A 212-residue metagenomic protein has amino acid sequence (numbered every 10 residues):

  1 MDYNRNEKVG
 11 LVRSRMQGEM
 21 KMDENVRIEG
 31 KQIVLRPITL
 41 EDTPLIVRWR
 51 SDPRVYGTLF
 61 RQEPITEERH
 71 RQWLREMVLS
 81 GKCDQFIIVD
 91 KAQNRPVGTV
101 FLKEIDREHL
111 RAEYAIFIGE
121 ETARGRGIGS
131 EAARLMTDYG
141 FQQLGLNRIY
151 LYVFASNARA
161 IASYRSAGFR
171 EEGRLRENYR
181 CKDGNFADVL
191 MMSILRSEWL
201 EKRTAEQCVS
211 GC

Functional and structural regions predicted by a protein language model:
K8-K21: Short, Lys/Arg-enriched N-terminal segments with co-localized hydrophobic residues within the first ~10-30 amino acids
G18-R71, E198-C212: A short, well-structured alpha-helix characteristic of acyl/acetyltransferase catalytic modules
I65-T122, L195-S197, C208-G211: Acetyl-CoA-dependent GNAT
N94-G98, R159, F186: Glycine-rich acetyl-CoA-binding "A-motif" of GNAT/NAT acetyltransferases
G125-Y139, A162-S166: Conserved acetyl-CoA-binding loop-helix of GNAT-fold acetyltransferases
Q142-Y152: Conserved GNAT acetyl-CoA-binding A-motif
Y150-V153, R170-A187: Conserved catalytic-core motifs of GNAT/GCN5-like acyltransferases
Y164, F169, M192: Conserved active-site tyrosine of GNAT-family acetyltransferases
